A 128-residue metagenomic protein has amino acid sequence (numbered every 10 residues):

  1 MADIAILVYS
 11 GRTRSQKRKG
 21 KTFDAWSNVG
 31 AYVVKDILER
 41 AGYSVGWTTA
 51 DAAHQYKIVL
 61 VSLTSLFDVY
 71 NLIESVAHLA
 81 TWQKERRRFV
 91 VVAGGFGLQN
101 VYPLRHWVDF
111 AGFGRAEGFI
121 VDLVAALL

Functional and structural regions predicted by a protein language model:
M1-L127: A short, structured N-terminal alpha-helical element that caps or precedes a catalytic domain
